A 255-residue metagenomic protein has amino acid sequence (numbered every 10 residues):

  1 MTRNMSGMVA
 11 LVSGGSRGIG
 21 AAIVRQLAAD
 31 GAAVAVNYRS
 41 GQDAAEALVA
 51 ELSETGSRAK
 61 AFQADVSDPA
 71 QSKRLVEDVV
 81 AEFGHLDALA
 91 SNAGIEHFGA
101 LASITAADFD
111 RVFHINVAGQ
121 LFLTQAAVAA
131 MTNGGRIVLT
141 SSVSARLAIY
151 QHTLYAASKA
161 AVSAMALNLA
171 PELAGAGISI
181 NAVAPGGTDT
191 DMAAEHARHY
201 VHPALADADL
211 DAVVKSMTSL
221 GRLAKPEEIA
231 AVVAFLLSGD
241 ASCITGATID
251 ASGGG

Functional and structural regions predicted by a protein language model:
V9, S16-R17: Conserved glycine-rich cofactor-binding loop
A100-L101, D108-F113, V214: Substrate-binding pocket helix/loop in short-chain dehydrogenase/reductase
A102, L147-T153, G175, G221 (+1 more regions): Active-site loop immediately N-terminal to the catalytic Tyr-X3-Lys motif of short-chain dehydrogenase/reductase
T124, S158: Active-site helix of classical SDR
A129, P171-G175: Alpha-helical segment proximal to the catalytic Tyr-Lys
S142: Residue(s) in the substrate-gating loop at a strand-loop-helix junction that position the organic substrate next
A174, S179, I244-G246: Short, small/polar-rich loop/turn modules that mediate ligand/substrate recognition or access, typified
